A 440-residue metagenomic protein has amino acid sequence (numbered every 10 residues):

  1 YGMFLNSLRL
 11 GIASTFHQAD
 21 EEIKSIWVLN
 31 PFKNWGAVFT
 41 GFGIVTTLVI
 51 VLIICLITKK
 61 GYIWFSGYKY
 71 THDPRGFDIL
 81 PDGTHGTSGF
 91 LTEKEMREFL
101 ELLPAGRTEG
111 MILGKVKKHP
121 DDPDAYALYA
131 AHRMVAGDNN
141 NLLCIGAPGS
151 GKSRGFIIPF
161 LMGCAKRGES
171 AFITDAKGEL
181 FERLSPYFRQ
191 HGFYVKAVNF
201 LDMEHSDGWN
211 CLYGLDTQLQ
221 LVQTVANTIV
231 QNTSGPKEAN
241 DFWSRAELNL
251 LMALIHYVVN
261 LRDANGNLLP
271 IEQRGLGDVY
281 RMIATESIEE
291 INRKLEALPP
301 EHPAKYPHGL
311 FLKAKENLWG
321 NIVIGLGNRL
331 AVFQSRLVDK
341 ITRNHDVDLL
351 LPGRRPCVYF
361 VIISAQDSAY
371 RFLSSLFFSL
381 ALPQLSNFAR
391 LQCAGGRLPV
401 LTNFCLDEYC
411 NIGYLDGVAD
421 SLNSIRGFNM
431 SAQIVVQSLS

Functional and structural regions predicted by a protein language model:
Y1-S150, R154-M162, R167: Basic- and hydrophobic-enriched, low-structure N-terminal and domain-boundary segments that flank ATP-binding catalytic
K118-P120, R133-M430: P-loop NTPase motor domains
A176, V435-S438: Conserved H-loop
A226, S438-S440: Short, intrinsically disordered, charge-balanced linker/junction segments flanking boundaries in proteins
